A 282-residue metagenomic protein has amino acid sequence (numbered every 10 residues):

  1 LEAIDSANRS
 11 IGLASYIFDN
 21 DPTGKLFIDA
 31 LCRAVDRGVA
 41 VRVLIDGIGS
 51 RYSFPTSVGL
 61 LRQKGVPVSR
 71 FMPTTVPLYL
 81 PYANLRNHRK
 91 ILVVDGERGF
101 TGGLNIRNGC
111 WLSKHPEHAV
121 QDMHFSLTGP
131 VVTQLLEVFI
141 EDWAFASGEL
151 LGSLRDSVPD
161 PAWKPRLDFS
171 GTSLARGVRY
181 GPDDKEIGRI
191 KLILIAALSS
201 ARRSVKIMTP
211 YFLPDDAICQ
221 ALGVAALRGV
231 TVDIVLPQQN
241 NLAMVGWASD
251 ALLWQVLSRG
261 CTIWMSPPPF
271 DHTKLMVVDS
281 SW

Functional and structural regions predicted by a protein language model:
L1-W282: Charged, low-complexity intrinsically disordered terminal segments
